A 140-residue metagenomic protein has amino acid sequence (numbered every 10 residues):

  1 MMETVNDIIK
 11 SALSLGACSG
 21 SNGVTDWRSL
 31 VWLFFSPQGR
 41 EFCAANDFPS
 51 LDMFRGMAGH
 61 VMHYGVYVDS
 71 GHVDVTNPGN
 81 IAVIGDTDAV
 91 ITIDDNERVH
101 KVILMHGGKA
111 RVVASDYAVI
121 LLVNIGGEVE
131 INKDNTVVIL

Functional and structural regions predicted by a protein language model:
M1-H106, R111-L140: Short, glycine-biased loop/turn motifs at secondary-structure junctions and in low-complexity Ser/Thr/Pro-rich termini
